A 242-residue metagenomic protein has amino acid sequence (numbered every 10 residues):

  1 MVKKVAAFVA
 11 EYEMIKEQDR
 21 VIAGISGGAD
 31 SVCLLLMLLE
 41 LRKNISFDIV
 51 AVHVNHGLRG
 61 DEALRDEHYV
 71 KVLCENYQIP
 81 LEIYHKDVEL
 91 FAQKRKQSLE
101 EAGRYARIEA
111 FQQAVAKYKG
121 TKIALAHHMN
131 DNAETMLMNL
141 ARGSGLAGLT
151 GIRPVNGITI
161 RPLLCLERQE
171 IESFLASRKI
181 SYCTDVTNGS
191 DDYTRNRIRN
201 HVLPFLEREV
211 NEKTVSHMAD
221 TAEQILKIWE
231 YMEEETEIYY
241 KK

Functional and structural regions predicted by a protein language model:
M1-N139, Q169-E170, S177: ATP-dependent adenylation/nucleotidyltransferase module used to activate substrates
K122, N130-K242: Flexible helical/loop "lid" subdomain adjacent to adenine-nucleotide binding pockets
